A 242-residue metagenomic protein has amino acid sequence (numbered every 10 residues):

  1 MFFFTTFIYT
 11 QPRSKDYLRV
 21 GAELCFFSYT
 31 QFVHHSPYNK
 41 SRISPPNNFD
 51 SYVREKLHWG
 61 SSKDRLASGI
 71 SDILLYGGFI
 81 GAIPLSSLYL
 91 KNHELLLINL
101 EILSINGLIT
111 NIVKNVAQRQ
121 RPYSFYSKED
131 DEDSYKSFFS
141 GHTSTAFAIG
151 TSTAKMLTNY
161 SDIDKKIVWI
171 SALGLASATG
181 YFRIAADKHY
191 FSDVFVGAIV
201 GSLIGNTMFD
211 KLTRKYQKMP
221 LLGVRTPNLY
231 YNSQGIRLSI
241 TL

Functional and structural regions predicted by a protein language model:
M1-F4, Y76, L85: Generic N-terminal initiation segments characterized by hydrophobic and/or small/turn-forming residues
M1-S36, I70, E94-I98, N106-L242: Replace "edges of transmembrane helices
H35-F49: Interfacial/capping segments of alpha-helical transmembrane domains
P46, L103-S104: Acidic helix-start/capping segments at beta-turn-to-alpha-helix junctions
P46-W59, P122-D130: Cytosolic, membrane-interface loops and tails of multi-pass inner-membrane proteins
R54-I80: Interfacial helix-start motif at the membrane-water boundary
G77, I83, L97-L100, L108: Acidic/His-rich structured neighborhood in mature extracellular/periplasmic domains
P84-L90: Conserved, well-structured interaction surfaces
